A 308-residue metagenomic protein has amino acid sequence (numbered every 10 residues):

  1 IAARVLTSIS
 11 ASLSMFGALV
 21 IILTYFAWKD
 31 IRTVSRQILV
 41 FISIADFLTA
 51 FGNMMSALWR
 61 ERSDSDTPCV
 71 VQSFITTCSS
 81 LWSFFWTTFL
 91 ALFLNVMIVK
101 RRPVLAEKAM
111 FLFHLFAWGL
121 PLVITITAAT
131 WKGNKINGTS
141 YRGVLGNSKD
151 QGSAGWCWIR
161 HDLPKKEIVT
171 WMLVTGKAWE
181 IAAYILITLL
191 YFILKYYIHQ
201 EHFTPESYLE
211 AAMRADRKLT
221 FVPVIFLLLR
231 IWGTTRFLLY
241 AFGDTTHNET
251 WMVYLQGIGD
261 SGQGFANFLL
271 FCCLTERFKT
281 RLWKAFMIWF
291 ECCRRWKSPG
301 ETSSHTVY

Functional and structural regions predicted by a protein language model:
I1-T7, D64-T76, S153-G176, E210-R214 (+1 more regions): Juxtamembrane membrane-interface segments at transmembrane-helix boundaries in membrane proteins
A2-K29, L92, I185-F192: First transmembrane helix
A3-R4, S35, V40-L105: Extracellular TM2-ECL1-early TM3 structural module of rhodopsin-like
R4-T7, L48-S63, S73-T76, S80 (+4 more regions): Helix-to-loop junction signature of class
T88, N95, V174-E206, T220-L239 (+1 more regions): Class A (rhodopsin-like) GPCR signature focused on the TM5-ICL3 interface and adjacent 7TM helical core
K100-T127, G176: The cytoplasmic-loop to transmembrane-helix boundary for the fourth helix
T127-Y196: Extracellular-loop-to-transmembrane junctions of the mid-late helices
F221-F237, M252-Y308: Seventh transmembrane helix
